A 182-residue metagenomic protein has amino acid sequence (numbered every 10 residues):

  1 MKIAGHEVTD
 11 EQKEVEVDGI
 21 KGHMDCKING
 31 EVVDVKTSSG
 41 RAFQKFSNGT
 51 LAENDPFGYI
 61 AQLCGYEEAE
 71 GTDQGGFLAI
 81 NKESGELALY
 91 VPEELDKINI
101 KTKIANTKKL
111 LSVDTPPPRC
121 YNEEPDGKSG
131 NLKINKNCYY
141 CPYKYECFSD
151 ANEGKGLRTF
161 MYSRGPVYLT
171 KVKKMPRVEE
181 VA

Functional and structural regions predicted by a protein language model:
M1, M24-T50, Y66: Conserved catalytic cores of phosphodiester-cleaving nucleases, focusing on short active-site segments
I3-A4, A69: Active-site catalytic microenvironments for nucleophilic, acid-base chemistry
H6-V35: Active-site metal-binding core of divalent-cation-utilizing nuclease and nuclease-like domains
V15, S39, S84: Residue-level detector of flexible, active-site-proximal loop/helix-junction positions within diverse enzyme catalytic
G19, Y59-Q62: Amphipathic coiled-coil/heptad-repeat helices and related helical stalk/stem segments that mediate oligomerization
G49-I60: A short acidic, glycine-rich active-site loop that binds or catalyzes chemistry on phosphate/adenosine moieties
E53-D55, G65, A69-A182: Metal-dependent nuclease catalytic regions and adjoining charged, substrate-binding loops involved in nucleic-acid end
